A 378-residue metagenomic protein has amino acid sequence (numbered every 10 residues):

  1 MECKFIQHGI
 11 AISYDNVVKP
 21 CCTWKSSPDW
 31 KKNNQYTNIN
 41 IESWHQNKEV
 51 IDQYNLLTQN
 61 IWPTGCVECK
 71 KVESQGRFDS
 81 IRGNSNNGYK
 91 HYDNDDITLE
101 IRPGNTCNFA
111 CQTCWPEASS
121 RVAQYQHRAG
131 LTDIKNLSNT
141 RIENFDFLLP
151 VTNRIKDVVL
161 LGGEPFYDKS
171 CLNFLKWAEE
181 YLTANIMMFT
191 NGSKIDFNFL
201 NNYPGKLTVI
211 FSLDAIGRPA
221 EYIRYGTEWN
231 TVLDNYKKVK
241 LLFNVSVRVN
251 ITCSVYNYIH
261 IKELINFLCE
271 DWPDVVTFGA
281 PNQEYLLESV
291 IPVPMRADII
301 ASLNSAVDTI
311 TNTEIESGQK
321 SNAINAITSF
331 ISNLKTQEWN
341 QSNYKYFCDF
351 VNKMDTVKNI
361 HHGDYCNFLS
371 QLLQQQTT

Functional and structural regions predicted by a protein language model:
M1-K4, D93: Short loop/turn motifs at secondary-structure junctions and domain boundaries
F5, K19-T23, W62-S74, T106-E117: Local cysteine-cluster metal-coordination motifs and their immediate loop/turn environment, predominantly Fe-S cluster
H8-A11, N47-Q59, D95-R102: Short, intrinsically disordered, charge-biased short linear motifs at domain edges
D15, M187, G205-I210, E228-T377: Conserved C-terminal portion of the radical SAM core fold that forms the substrate/S-adenosylmethionine-binding
K25-K70: Membrane-interface junctions of multi-pass transporters
W62, E68, S74-I97, C107-F109 (+2 more regions): Recognition helices and adjacent regulatory flanks at domain boundaries
D96-T106, E117-I142, N153-K169, Y181-D196 (+3 more regions): Core AdoMet radical
F145-T152, L175-E180, L200-N202, V239: Leucine-rich repeat
